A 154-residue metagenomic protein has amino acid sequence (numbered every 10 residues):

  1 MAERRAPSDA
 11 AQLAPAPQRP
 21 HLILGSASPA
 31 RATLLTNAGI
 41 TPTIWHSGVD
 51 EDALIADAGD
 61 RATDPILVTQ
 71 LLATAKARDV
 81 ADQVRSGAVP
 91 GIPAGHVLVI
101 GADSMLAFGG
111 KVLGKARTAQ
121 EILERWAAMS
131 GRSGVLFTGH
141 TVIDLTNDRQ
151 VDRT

Functional and structural regions predicted by a protein language model:
A2-L98: N-terminal polybasic phosphate/anion-binding patch
A2-Q12, V135-T154: Phosphate-binding/catalytic loops
P20, A102, T138: Change "...and in nucleic-acid phosphodiester-cleaving endonucleases..." to "...and in nucleic-acid processing enzymes
L34, Q83, G109-K111, N147: Short glycine-/acidic-enriched loop or helix-start segments at secondary-structure transitions that form or flank
L35, A73, D103, I122 (+1 more regions): Residue-level signal for inorganic ion chemistry
L54-A58, L106-F108, N147-T154: Acidic/polar active-site rim loop that often engages polyanionic ligands
A94-S104, F108: Glycine-rich phosphate-binding loop
S104-G134: Active-site-adjacent loop/tail segments of enzyme domains
